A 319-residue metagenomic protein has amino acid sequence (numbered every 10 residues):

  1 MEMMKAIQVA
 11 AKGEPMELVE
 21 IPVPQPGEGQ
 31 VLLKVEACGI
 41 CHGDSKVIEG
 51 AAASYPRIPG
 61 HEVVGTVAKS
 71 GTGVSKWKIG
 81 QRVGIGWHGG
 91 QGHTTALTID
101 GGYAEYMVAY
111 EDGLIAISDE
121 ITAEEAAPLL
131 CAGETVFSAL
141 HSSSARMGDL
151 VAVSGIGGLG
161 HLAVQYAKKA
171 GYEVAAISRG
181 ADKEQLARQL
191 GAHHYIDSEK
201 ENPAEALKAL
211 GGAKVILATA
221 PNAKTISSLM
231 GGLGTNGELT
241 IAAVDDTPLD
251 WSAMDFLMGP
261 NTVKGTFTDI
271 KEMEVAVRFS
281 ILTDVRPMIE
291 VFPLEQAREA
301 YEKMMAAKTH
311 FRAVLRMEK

Functional and structural regions predicted by a protein language model:
E2-M4, S227, I270-K319: C-terminal hydrophobic helical "lid"/dimerization subdomain of Rossmann-like NAD(P)H-dependent oxidoreductases
K5, E17, P22, K34 (+3 more regions): Residues located in well-ordered beta-strands
P22-G39, I48-G89, G113, S118-E124: Glycine-rich beta-strand-centered segment in the early N-terminal region that forms part of a ligand/cofactor-binding
C41, G86-Y106, Y110-D112: Cysteine-cluster motifs in flexible loop/terminal segments that predominantly coordinate metals
E62, Q81-R82, Y106, L150 (+2 more regions): Residue-level marker of beta-strand positions
R82, D119-K200, E205: Mid-domain Rossmann-like dinucleotide-binding core that forms the NAD(H)/NADP(H) cofactor-binding site
Y103, R179-L186, P248-A253, E272-A276: Short, glycine/polar-rich helix-capping loops at beta-to-alpha or helix-loop-helix junctions that flank or form
S143, Q185-T262, E318: Glycine-rich cofactor phosphate-binding loops and adjacent beta1-alpha1 units of small-molecule cofactor enzyme domains
